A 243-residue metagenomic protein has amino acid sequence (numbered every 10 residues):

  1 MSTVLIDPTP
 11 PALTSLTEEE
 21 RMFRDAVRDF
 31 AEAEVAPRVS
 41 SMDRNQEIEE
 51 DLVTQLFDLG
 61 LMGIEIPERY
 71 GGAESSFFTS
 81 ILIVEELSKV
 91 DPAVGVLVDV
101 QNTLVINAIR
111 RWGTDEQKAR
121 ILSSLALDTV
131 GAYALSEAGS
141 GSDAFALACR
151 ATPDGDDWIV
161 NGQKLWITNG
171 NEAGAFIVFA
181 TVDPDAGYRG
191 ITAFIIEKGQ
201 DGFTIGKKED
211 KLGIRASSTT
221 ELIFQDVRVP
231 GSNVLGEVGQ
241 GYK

Functional and structural regions predicted by a protein language model:
M1-E19: Intrinsic disorder at enzyme termini
R24, E47-D51, G72-S80: A structural motif shared across PLP-dependent enzymes of the aminotransferase-like
D58-D128, N169-A175, G187: Internal helix-loop-helix
T79, K198-K208, S218-K243: A glycine-rich, basic-preceded beta-loop-alpha segment at the flavin cofactor/substrate interface of flavin-utilizing
P92, S140, L165-N171, I214: Glycine-rich phosphate/pyrophosphate-binding beta-alpha loops
L127-S136, F179: A short, Trp-centered hydrophobic/proline-enriched beta-strand micro-motif
C149-T152: A structural signal for short hydrophobic beta-strand segments in well-ordered beta-sheet cores
N161-I205: A short core secondary-structure module
